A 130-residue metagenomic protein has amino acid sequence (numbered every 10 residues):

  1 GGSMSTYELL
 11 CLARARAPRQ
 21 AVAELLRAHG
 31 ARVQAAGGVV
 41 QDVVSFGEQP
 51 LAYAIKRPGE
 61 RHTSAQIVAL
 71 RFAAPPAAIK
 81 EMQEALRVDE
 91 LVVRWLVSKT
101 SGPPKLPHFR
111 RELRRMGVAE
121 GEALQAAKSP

Functional and structural regions predicted by a protein language model:
G1-A65, A73-P130: Long, contiguous binding/interaction regions
